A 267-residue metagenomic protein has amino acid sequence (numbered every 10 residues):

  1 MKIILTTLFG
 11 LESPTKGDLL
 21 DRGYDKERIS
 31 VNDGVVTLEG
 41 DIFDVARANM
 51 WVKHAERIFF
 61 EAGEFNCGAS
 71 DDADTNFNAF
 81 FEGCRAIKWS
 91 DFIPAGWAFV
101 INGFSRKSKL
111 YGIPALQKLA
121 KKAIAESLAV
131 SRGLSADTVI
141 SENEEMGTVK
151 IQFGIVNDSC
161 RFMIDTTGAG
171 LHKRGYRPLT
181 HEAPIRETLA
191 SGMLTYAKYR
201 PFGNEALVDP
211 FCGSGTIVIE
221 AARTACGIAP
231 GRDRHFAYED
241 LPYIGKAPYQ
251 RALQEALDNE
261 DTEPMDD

Functional and structural regions predicted by a protein language model:
M1-V149: Non-catalytic nucleic-acid substrate-recognition regions in nucleic-acid-modifying enzymes
L19, F153, M193: Residue-level signature of catalytic and energy-coupling elements of molecular machines, predominantly ATP/GTP-dependent
G96-A98, S159, N204: A general structural motif
N102-F104, L171-Y176, E260-P264: Short glycine/proline-rich turn/loop motifs
K107, S159, G168, T216 (+1 more regions): Short loop/turn segments at secondary-structure transitions that flank enzyme active sites
I151-T167: C-terminal edge-of-domain segments
F162-K198: SAM-dependent Rossmann-like transferase core, predominantly class I methyltransferases with a strong bias toward
I185-D267: Conserved S-adenosyl-L-methionine
